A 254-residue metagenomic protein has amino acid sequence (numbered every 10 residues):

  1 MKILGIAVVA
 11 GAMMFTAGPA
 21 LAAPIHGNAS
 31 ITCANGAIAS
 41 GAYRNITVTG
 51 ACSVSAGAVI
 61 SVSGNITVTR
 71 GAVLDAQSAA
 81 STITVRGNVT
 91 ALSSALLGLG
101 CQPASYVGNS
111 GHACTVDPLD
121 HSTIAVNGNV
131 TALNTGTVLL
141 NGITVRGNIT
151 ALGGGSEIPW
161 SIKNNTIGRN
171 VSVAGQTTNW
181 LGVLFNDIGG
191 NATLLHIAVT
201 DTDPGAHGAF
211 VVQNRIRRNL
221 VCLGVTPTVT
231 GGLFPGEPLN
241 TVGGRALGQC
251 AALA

Functional and structural regions predicted by a protein language model:
M1-A22: Secretory targeting and sorting signals
A23-G71: N-terminal segments that cap or nucleate solenoid repeat domains
I25, T32, P238-A254: Short, low-complexity, Pro/Ser/Thr/Gly-rich segments in the mature regions of secreted, periplasmic
A37, G50-S53, A58-I60, A72-V73 (+6 more regions): Small-residue (G/S/T/A) turn/hinge positions that recur once per unit in extracellular repeat modules
T49, S55-G57, S63, T69 (+19 more regions): Feature marks extracellular polysaccharide-active and adherence modules
S53, P118-D120, N129, G244-R245: Feature marking well-ordered beta-strand scaffolds used for ligand recognition
A79, A91-S122, T150-A151, G155-S161 (+5 more regions): Acidic/polar low-complexity surface segments
